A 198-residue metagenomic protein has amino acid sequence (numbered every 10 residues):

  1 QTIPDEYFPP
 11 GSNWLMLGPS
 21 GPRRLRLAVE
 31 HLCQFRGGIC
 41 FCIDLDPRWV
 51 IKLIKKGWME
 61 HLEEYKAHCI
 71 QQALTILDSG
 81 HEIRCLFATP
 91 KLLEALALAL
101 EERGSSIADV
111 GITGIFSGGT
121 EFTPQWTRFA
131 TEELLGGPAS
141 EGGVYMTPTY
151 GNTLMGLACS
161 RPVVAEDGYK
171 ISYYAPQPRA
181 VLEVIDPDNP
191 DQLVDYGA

Functional and structural regions predicted by a protein language model:
Q1-L27, H31: Conserved adenylate-forming
D5-P9, Q34-I39, E102: Alpha-helix capping at helix-to-loop junctions
M16-P19, F35-R36, K55: Intrinsically disordered, low-complexity segments enriched in small/polar residues
R26-C42: Conserved short alpha-helical elements in the N-terminal third of ANL/AMP-binding
I39-A198: Active-site glycine/GP-rich loop and adjacent strand/helix microenvironment that borders small-molecule binding pockets
